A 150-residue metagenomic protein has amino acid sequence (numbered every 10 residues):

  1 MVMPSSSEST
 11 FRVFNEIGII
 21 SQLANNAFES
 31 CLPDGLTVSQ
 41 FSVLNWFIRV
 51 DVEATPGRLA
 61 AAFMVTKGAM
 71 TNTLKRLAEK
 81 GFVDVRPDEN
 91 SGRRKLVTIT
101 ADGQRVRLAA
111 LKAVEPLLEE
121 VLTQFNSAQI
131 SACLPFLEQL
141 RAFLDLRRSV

Functional and structural regions predicted by a protein language model:
M1-D34, K80: N-terminal leader segment of winged-helix/HTH proteins
M1-E8, A128-V150: C-terminal regulatory/oligomerization modules of transcriptional regulators
N15, S42-W46, T71-T73: Base-recognition residues in the alpha-helical recognition helix of bacterial helix-turn-helix
I17-I20, A24-F28, F63, V106-F125 (+1 more regions): Alpha-helical linker/hinge and terminal dimerization helices associated with HTH transcriptional regulators
N26-T66: N-terminal helix-turn-helix DNA-binding core of bacterial DNA-binding proteins
P56-G57, G68, K75, K95: Residues within helix-turn-helix
K75-P135: Charged, amphipathic alpha-helical coiled-coil/dimerization segments
